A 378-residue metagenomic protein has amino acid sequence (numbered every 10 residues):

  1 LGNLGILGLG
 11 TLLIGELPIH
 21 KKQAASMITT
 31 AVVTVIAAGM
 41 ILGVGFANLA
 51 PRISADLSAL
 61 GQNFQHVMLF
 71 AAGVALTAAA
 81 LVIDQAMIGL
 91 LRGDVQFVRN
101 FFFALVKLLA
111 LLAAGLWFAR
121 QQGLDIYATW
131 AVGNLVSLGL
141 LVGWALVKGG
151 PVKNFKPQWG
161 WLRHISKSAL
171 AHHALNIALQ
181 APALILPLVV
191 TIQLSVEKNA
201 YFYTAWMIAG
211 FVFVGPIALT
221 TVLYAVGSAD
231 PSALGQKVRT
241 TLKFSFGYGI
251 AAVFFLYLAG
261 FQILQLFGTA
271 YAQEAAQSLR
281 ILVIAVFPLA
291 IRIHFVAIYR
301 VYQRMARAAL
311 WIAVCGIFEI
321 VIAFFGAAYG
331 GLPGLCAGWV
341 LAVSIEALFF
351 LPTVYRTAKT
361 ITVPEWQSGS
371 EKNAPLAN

Functional and structural regions predicted by a protein language model:
L1, F64, A128, W161-H172 (+3 more regions): Interfacial/gating helices of multi-pass transporter permease domains
L1-P51, G61, Q65-M68, S232-F255 (+2 more regions): Membrane-water interface segments that mark the loop-to-transmembrane alpha-helix transition
G5-K21, A209-S232, V296-V301: Helix-loop junctions and terminal segments of transmembrane helices in multi-pass membrane transport/translocation
E16-I19, L76-N100, V226-P231, I284-W311: Membrane-interface junctions at transmembrane-helix termini in multi-pass inner-membrane proteins
A25, M68, A72, M87-L112 (+6 more regions): Alpha-helical transmembrane segments of multi-pass membrane transporters/permeases
P51-F70, V196-K198, L258-F287, P333: Interfacial segments at transmembrane-helix termini and the short loops linking adjacent helices
Q62, Q122-A128, L140-A183, A229-Q236 (+1 more regions): Interhelical loop/hinge segments that connect adjacent transmembrane helices in multipass membrane
F64, M68, F97-G149, V314-F318 (+1 more regions): Hydrophobic alpha-helical transmembrane segments
